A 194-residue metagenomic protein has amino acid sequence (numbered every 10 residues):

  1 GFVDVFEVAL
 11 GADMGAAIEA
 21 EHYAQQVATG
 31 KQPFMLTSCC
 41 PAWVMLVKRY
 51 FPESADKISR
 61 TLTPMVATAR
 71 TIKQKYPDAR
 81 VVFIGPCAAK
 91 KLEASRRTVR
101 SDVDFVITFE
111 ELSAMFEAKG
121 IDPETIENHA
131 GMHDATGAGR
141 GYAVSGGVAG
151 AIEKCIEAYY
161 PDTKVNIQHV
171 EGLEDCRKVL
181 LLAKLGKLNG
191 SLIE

Functional and structural regions predicted by a protein language model:
G1-E194: Iron-sulfur-associated redox domains of electron-transfer enzymes in respiratory and anaerobic energy metabolism
